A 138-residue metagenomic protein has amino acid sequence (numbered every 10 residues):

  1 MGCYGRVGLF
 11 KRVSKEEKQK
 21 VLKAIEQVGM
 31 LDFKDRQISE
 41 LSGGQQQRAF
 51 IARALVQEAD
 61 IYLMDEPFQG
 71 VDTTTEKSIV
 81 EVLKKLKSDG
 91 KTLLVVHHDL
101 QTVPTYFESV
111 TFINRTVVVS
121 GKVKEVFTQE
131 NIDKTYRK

Functional and structural regions predicted by a protein language model:
K15-F33: Conserved ABC ATPase "signature" region
Q37-L41, Q45: Conserved ABC ATPase signature
Y62-D65: Catalytic Walker B motif of ABC-type/P-loop ATPase nucleotide-binding domains
T73-T75: Helix N-cap at the start of a conserved alpha-helix in ABC-type nucleotide-binding domains
H97-H98: H-loop/switch region of ABC-family ATPase nucleotide-binding domains
V103-T105: A short, surface-exposed alpha-helical micro-motif characterized by mixed small hydrophobic and charged/polar residues
V110-V123: H-loop (His-switch) and adjacent beta-strand-loop-beta switch element of ABC-type ATPase nucleotide-binding domains
